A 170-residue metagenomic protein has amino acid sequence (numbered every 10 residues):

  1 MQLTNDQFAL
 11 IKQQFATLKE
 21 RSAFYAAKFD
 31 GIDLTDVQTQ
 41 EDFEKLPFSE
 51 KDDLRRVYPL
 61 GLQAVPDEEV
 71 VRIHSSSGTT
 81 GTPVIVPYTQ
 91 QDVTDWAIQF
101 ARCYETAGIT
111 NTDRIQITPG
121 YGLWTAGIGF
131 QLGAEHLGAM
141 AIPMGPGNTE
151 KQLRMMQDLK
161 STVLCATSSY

Functional and structural regions predicted by a protein language model:
M1-S75, T80-I98, R102-T106, T110-T112: Nucleotide 5′-phosphate-binding alpha/beta core
K19, E135, Q157: Anion (oxyanion) recognition and catalysis
S22-A23, P146, S168-S169: Alpha-helix N-cap/helix-start capping motif
V70, V93, G120-G122, S169: Short glycine-enriched loops at secondary-structure junctions
D92-V93, P119, M140-M144: Short, flexible loop segments at the rims of nucleotide/cofactor-binding pockets, characterized by
E105-A139: Conserved AMP-binding loop of ANL adenylate-forming enzymes
A141-M156: ATP-dependent adenylate-forming carboxylate-activation enzymes
S161-Y170: Adenylate-forming
